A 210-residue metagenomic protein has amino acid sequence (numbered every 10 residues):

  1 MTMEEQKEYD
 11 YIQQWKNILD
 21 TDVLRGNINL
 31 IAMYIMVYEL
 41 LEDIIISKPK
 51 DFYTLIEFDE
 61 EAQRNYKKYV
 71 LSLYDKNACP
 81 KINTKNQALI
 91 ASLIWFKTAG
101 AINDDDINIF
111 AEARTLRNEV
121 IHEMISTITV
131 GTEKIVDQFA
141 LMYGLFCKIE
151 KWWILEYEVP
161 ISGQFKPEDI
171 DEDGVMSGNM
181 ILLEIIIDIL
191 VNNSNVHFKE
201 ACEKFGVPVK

Functional and structural regions predicted by a protein language model:
M1-T115, E119-K210: Amphipathic alpha-helical interface elements
